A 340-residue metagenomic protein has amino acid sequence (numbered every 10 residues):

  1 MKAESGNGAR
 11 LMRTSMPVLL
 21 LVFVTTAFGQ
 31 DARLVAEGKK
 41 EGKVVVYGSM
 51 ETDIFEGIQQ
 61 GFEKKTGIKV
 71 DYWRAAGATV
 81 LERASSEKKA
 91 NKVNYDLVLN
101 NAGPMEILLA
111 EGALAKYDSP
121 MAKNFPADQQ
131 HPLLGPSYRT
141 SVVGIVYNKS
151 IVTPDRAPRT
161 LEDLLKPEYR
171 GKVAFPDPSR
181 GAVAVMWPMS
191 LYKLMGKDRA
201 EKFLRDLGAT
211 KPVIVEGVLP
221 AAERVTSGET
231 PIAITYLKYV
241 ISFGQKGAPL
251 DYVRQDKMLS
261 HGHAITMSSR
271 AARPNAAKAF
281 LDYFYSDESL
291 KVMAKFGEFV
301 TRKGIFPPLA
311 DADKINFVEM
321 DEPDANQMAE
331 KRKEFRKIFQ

Functional and structural regions predicted by a protein language model:
Q30-V45, E63-K64, K166-E168: Immediate post-signal peptide segment of exported/extracytoplasmic ligand-binding proteins
K39-K40, K197-A200, T301-Q340: An extracytoplasmic/periplasmic, membrane-proximal ligand-sensing/linker region
V45-Q59, D71-E229: Extracytoplasmic ligand-binding site segments that recognize negatively charged/polar headgroups
I58, R199-D206, Y236, H263 (+2 more regions): Short amphipathic alpha-helical coupling segments at ligand-binding clamshell hinges and other catalytic/signaling
A102-I107, T226, T230-P249: A ligand-binding cleft/hinge motif common to bilobed small-molecule-binding domains
A127, S141, F203-G208, I214-V215 (+2 more regions): Periplasmic-binding protein-like
G144-I151, P188-M189, G262-P274, V292-M293: A bilobed periplasmic-binding-protein/Venus flytrap-type ligand-binding module shared by bacterial periplasmic
G171-S179, F284-I305: Periplasmic-binding protein-like
